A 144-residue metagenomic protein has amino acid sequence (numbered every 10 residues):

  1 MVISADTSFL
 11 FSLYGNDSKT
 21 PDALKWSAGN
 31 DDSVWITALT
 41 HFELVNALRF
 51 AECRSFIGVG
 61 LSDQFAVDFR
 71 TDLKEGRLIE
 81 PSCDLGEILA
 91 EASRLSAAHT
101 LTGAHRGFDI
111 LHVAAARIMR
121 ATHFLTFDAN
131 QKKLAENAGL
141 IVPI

Functional and structural regions predicted by a protein language model:
M1-F42, N46, A51-Q64, A138-I141: Short, well-structured N-terminal submotif of metal-dependent ribonuclease cores
A5-D6, H105-G107, D128, L140-I144: Histidine- and aromatic-rich ligand-binding microenvironments
F9, N46, H112-A115, Q131: Hydrophobic side chains within alpha-helical segments
D17, D72, L95-H99: A short secondary-structure junction motif
A47-F50, R70-K74: Acidic/polar active-site rim loop that often engages polyanionic ligands
R77-A129: Active-site neighborhoods of divalent-metal-dependent phosphate/nucleic-acid chemistry enzymes
Q131-A138: Short loop/helix-cap segments at secondary-structure boundaries that form the rim of catalytic
